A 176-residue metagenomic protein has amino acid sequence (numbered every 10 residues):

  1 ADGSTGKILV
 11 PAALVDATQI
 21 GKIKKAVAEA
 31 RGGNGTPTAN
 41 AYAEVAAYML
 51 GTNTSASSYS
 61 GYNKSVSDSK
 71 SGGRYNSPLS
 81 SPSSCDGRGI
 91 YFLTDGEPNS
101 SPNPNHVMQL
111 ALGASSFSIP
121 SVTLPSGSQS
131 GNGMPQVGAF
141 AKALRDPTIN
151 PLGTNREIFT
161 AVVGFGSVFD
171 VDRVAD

Functional and structural regions predicted by a protein language model:
A1-D176: P/S/T/G-enriched low-complexity
